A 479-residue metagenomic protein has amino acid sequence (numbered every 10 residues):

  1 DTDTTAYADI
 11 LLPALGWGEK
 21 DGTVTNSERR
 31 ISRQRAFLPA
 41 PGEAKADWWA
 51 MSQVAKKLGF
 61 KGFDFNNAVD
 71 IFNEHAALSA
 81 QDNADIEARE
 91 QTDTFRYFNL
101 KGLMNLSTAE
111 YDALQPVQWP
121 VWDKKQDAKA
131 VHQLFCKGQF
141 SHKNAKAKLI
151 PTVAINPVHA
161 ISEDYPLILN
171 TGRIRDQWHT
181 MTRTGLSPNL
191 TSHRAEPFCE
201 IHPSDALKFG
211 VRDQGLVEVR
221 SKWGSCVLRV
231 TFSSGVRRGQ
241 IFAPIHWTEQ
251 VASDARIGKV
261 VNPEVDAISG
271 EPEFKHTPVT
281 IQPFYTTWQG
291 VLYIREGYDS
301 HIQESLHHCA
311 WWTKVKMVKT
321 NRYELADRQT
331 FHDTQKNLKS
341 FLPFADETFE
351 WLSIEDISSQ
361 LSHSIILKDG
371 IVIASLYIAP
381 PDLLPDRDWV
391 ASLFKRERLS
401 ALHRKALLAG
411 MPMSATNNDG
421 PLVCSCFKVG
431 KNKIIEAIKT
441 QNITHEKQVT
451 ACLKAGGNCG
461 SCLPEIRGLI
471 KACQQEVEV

Functional and structural regions predicted by a protein language model:
D1-T2, G16-E19, F37-L38, E43 (+12 more regions): Short, glycine-/Ser/Thr-/acidic-enriched flexible segments
T2-Q34: Flexible glycine/proline-rich, aromatic-decorated loop/lid segments
P41-A109, D164, T180, T184-E200 (+2 more regions): Long, contiguous, secondary-structure-rich segments that constitute the structural scaffold of globular domains
F72-S187: Long, low-complexity segments enriched in small/aliphatic residues
I257-Q282, L399-N432: Cysteine/selenocysteine-centered motifs that mediate thiol-based redox chemistry or coordinate metal-sulfur cofactors
M317-A406: C-terminal catalytic lobe of FAD-dependent flavoproteins
G410-P421, K439-N458: Immediate flanking context of iron-sulfur cluster ligation sites
G420-K433, A451-K471: Local cysteine-cluster metal-coordination motifs and their immediate loop/turn environment, predominantly Fe-S cluster
